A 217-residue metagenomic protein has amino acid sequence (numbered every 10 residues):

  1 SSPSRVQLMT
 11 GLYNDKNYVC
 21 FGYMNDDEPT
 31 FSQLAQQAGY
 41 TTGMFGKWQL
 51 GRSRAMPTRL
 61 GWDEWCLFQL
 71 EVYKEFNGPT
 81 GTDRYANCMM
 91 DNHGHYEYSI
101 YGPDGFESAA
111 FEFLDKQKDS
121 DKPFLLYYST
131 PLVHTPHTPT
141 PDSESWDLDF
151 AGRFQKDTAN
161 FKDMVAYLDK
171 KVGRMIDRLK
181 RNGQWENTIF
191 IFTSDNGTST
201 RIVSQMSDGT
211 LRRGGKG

Functional and structural regions predicted by a protein language model:
S1-G217: Formylglycine-dependent sulfatase
